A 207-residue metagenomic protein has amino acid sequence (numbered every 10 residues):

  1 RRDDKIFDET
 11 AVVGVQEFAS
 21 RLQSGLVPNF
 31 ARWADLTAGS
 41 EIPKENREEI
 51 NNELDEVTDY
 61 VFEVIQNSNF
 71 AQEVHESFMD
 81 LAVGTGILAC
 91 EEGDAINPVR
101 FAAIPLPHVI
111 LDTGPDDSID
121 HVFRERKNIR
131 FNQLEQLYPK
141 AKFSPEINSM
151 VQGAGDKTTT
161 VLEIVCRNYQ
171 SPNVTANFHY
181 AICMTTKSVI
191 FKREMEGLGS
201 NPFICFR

Functional and structural regions predicted by a protein language model:
R1-T160, C166-A176: Extended, helix-rich architectural segments
V161-L162, C183: A detector of the onset of the first functional module/processed chain
Y169-R207: Extended, charged amphipathic alpha-helical segments
